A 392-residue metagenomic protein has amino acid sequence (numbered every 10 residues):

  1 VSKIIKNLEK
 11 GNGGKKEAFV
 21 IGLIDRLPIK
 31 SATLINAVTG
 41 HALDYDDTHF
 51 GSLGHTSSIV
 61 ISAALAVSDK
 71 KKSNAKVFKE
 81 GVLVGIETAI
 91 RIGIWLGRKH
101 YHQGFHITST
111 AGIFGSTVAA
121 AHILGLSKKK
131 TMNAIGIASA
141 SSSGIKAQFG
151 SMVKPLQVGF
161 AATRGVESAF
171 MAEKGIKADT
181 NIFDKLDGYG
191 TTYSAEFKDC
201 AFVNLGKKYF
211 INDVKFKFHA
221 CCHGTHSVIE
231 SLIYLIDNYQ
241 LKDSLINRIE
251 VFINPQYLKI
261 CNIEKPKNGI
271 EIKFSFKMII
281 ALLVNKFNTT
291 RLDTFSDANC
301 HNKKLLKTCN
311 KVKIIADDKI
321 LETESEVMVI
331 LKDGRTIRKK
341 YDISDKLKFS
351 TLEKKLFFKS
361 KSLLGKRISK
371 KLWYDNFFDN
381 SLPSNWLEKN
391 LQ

Functional and structural regions predicted by a protein language model:
V1-L53, G150-T163, F170-Q392: Terminal-appendage/accessory-domain detector
K6, H55, E80-L83: Short, glycine/charge-rich beta-strand/loop segments that flank catalytic centers and engage negatively charged groups
L34-T48, S52-S73, T88: Function-dense linear segments that define catalytic or interfacial modules in macromolecule-processing proteins
T56-V77, G112-L126, C222-Q240, K361-I368: Alpha-helical support elements that line or immediately flank enzyme active sites and cofactor-binding pockets
D69-E167, N181, K185-G188: Glycine-rich, mobile lid/loop segments that gate access to catalytic sites or pores
